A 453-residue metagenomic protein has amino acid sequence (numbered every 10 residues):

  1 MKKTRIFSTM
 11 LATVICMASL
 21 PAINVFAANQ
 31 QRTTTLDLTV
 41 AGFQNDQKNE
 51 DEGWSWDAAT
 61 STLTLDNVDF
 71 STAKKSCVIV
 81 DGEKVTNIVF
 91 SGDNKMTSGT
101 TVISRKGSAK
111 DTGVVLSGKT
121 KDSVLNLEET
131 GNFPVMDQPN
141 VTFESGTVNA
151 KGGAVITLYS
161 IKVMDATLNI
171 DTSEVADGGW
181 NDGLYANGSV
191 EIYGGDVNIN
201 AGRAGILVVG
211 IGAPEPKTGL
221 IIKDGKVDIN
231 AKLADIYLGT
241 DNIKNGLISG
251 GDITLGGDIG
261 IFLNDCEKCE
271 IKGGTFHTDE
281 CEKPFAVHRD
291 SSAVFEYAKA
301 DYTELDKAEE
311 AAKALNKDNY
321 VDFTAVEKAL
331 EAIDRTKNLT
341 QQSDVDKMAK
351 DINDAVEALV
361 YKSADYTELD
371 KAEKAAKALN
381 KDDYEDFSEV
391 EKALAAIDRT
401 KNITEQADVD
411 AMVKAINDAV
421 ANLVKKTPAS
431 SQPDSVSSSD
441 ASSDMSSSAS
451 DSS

Functional and structural regions predicted by a protein language model:
M1-K3: N-terminal secretory signal peptides that target proteins for export/translocation
I6-T9, C16, N24-T303, D354: A composition-driven surface/loop motif
M10-A12, P433: Enrichment for repetitive, rod-forming helical segments
L20: Cytosolic-facing loops and C-terminal tails of multi-pass membrane proteins
A166-L168, T172-S173, L220, K232 (+7 more regions): Intrinsic-disorder/low-complexity detector
A298-S435: Beta-rich interaction/scaffold domains
K425-S453: Ser/Thr/Gly/Pro-rich low-complexity, disordered linker/stalk segments of secreted and cell-surface proteins
